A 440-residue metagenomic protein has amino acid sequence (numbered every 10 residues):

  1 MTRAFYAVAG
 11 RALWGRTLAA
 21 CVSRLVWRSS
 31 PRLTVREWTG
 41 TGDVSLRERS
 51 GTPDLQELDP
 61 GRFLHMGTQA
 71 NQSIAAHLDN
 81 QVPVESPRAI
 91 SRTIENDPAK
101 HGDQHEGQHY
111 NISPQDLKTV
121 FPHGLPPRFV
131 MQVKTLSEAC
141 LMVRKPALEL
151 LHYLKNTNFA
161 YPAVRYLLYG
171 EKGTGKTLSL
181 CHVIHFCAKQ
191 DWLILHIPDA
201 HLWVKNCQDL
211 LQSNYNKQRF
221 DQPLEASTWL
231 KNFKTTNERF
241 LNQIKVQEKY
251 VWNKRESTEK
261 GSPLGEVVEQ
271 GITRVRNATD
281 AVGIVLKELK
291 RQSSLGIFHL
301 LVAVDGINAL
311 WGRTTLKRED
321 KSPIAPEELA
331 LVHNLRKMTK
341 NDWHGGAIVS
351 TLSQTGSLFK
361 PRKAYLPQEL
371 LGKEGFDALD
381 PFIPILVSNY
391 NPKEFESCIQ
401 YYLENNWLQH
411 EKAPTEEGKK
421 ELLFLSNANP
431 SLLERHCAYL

Functional and structural regions predicted by a protein language model:
T2-V164, K321, R336, K340 (+1 more regions): A short, basic N-terminal segment
R3-A4, S257-S262, G283, K287 (+4 more regions): C-terminal alpha-helical "lid" subdomain
T135-A147, K176, R274-V282, I324-E328 (+1 more regions): Phosphate/oxyanion-binding active-site loops and adjacent basic polyanion-contact surfaces
K145, Y161-A163, G175, N277 (+5 more regions): Eukaryote-biased feature marking scaffold/signaling PDZ-domain proteins and nuclear chromatin regulators
F159-S294: P-loop NTPase nucleotide-binding core
L180-H182, D199-A200, C207-L210, T315-K317 (+3 more regions): Short coil/turn segments at secondary-structure boundaries
Q190-W192, G345-G346, D377-I383: Short glycine-/polar-rich loops that comprise or flank the Walker A/P-loop and associated switch/sensor motifs
L295-L370: Sensor-1/coupling segment of RecA-like P-loop NTPase cores
